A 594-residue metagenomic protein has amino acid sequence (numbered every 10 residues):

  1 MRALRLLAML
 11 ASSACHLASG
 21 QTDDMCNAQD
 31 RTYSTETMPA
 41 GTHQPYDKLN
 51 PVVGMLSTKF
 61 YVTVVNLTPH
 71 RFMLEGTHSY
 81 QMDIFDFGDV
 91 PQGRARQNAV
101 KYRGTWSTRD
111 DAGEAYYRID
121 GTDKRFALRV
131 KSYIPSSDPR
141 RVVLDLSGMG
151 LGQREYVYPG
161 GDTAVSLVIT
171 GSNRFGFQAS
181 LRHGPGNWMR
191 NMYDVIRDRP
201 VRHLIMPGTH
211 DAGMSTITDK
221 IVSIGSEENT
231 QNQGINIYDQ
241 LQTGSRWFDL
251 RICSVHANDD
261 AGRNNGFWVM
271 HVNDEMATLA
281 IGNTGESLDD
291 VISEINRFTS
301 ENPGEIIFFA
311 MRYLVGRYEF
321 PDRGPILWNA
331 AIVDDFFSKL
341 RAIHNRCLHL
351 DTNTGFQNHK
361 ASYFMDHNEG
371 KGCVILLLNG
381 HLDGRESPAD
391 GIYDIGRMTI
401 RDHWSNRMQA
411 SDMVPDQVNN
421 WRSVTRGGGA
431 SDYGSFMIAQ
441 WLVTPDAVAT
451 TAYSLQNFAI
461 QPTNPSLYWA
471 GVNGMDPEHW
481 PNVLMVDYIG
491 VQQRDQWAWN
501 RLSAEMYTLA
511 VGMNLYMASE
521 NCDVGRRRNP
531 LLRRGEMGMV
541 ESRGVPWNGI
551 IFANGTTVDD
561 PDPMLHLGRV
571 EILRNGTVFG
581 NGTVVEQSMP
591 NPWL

Functional and structural regions predicted by a protein language model:
M1-G20: Fungal secretory targeting signals
Q21-T243, H256-E301, I306, V443-G535: Long, acidic (Asp/Glu-rich), low-complexity accessory segments flanking structured domains
T209, C253, R312-G316, N379-H381 (+2 more regions): Active-site beta-loop-alpha junctions enriched in small/polar residues
T243-F248, N302-F308, G370-C373, Y433-G434 (+1 more regions): Loop/turn elements at helix/coil->beta-strand transitions in domains of secreted/extracellular proteins
R251, F309, L484: Conserved, mostly hydrophobic/aromatic
A277-I343: Catalytic cores of phosphodiester-bond-cleaving enzymes
I343-E478: Surface-exposed substrate-engagement region within the catalytic domains of secreted or surface-exposed extracellular
